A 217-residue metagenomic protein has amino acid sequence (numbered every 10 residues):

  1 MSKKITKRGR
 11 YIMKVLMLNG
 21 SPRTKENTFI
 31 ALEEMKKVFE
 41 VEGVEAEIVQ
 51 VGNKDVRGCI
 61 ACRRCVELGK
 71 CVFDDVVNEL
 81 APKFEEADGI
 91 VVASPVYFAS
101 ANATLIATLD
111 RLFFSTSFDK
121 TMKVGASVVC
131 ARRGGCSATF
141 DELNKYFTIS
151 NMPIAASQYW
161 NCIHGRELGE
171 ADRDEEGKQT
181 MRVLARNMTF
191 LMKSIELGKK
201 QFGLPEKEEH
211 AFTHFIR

Functional and structural regions predicted by a protein language model:
K3-I12: Short, Lys/Arg-enriched N-terminal segments with co-localized hydrophobic residues within the first ~10-30 amino acids
K14-E42: N-terminal beta1-alpha1 ligand-phosphate binding loop
V44-K54: A short beta-strand-loop structural module common to alpha/beta enzyme folds
K54-F84, F212-R217: Cysteine-cluster motifs in flexible loop/terminal segments that predominantly coordinate metals
V72-Y159: Helix-loop-strand module that forms the ligand-binding subsite of alpha/beta enzymes
P153-R217: Glycine-rich phosphate/pyrophosphate-binding loop and the adjoining helix
